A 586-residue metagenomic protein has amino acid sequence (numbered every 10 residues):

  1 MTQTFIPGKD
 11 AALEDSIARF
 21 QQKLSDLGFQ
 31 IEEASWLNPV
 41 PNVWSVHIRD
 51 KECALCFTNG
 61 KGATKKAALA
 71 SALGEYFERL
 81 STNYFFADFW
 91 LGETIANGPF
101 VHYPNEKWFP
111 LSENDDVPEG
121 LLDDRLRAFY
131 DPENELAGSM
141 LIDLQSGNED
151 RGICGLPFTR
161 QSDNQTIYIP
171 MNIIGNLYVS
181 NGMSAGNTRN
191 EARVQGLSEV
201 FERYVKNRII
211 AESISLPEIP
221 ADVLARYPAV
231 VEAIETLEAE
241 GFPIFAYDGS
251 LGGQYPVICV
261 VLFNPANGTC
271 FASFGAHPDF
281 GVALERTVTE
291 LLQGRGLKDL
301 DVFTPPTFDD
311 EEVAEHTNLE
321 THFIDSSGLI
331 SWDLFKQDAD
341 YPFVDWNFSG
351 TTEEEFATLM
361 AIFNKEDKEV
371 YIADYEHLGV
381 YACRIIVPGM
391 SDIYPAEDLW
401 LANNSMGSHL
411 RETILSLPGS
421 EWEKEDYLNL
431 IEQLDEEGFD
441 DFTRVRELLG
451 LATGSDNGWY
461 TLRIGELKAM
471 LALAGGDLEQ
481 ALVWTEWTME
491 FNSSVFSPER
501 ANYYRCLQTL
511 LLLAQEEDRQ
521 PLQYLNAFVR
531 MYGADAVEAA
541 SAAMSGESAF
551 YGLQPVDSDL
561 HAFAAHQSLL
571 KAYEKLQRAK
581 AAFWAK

Functional and structural regions predicted by a protein language model:
M1-K586: Helix-biased "structured C-terminal domain" signature
